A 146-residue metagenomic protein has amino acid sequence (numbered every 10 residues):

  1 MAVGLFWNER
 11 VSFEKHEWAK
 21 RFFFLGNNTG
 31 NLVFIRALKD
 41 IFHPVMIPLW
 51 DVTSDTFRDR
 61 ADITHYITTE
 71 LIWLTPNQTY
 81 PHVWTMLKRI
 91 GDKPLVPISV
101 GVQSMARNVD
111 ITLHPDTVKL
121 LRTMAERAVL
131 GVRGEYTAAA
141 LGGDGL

Functional and structural regions predicted by a protein language model:
M1-V129, E135-L146: Aromatic- and Gly/Pro-rich donor/ligand-binding loops that form nucleotide- or phosphate-bearing donor binding pockets
